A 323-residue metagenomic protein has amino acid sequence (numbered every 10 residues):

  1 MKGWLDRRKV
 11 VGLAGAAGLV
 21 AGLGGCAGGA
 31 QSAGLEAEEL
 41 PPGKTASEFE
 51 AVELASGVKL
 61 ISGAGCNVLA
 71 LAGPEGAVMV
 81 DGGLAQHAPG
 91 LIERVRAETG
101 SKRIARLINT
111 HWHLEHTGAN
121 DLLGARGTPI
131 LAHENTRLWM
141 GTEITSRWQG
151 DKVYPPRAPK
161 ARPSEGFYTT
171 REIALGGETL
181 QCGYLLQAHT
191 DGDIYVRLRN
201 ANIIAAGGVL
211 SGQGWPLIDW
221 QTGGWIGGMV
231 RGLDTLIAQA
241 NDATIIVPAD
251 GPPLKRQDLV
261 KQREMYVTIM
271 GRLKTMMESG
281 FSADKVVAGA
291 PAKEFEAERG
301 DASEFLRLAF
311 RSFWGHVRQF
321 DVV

Functional and structural regions predicted by a protein language model:
M1-A21: N-terminal secretory signal peptides and thylakoid transit peptides that target proteins across membranes
K2-L5, G22, A30-L40, A238-A243 (+1 more regions): Accessory terminal helices/loops
G25-I61: C-terminal segment of N-terminal export signals and the immediately downstream linker at the start of the mature
F49-V95, T99-K102, V196-L198, N202-G208: Conserved beta-strand hairpin/beta-sheet module of binuclear metal-dependent hydrolase folds, prominently
G57, L71, D81, H111 (+9 more regions): Divalent metal-coordination and catalytic microenvironments
P74-E75, Q86-L131: Active-site metal-binding motif and surrounding structural segment of the metallo-beta-lactamase
G76-A77, L84-Q86, E172, T179-T268: Metallo-beta-lactamase
R137-L185, T190-D191, R199-N200, G232-L233: Metallo-beta-lactamase
